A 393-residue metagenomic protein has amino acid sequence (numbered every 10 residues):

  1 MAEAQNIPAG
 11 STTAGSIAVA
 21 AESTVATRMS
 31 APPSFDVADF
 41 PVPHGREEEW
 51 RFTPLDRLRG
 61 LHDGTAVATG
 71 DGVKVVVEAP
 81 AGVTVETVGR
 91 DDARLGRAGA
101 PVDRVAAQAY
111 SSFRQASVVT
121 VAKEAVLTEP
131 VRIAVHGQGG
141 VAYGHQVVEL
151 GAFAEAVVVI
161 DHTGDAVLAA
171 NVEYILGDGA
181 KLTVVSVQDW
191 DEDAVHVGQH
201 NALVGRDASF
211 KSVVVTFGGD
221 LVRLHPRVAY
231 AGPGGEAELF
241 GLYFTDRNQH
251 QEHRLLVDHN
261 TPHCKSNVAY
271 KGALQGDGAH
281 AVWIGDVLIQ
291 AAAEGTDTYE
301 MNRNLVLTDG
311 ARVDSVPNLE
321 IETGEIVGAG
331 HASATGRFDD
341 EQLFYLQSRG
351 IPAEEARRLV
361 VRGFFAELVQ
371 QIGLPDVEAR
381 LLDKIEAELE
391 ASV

Functional and structural regions predicted by a protein language model:
A2-Q115, V126-L127, V131, Y270 (+1 more regions): N-terminal amphipathic, basic helical "cap/leader" segment at the start of enzyme domains
N6, G96-I351, V361, F365 (+1 more regions): Conserved beta-strand/loop scaffold segments within soluble protein domains that form the structured core and edges
R28-A31, D39-P41, Y299-E300, D340 (+1 more regions): Generic hydrophobic-segment detector
W50, L359-V360: Residue-level "edge-of-site" marker
